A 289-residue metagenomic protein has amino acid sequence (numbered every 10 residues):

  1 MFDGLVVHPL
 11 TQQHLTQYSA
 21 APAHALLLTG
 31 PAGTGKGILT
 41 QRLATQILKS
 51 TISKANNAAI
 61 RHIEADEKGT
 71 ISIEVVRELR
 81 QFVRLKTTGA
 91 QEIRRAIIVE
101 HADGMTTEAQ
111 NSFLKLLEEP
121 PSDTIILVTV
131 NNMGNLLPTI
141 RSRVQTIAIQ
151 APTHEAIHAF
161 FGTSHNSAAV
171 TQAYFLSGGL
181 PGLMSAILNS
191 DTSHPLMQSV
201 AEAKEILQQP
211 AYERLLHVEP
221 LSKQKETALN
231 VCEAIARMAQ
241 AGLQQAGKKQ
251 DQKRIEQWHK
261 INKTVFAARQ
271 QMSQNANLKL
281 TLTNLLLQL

Functional and structural regions predicted by a protein language model:
M1-Q46, S50-I52, S122-T124, N132-L289: Charged, glycine-rich active-site and insertion segments that engage polyanionic ligands
Q13-Y18, I73-A96, G104, E108-K115: Conserved alpha-helical scaffold flanking the Walker A/P-loop in AAA+ ATPase domains
A21-P22, N56-A58, A90-I93, P120-D123: Short loop/turn elements that form and flank the Walker-type P-loop nucleotide-binding site in RecA-like NTPase cores
L28, V99-E100, F113, V130: Hydrophobic residues in beta-strands of the RecA-like P-loop NTPase core, especially within AAA+ ATPase
S50-A65: Conserved catalytic segments around the Walker B and adjacent sensor/switch elements of P-loop NTPase domains
D66-I73, A102, T146: Flexible beta-alpha connector loops of hexameric P-loop NTPases
H101-M105, M133: Conserved Walker B
N111-V128: Conserved catalytic/switch belt of AAA+ P-loop NTPases
